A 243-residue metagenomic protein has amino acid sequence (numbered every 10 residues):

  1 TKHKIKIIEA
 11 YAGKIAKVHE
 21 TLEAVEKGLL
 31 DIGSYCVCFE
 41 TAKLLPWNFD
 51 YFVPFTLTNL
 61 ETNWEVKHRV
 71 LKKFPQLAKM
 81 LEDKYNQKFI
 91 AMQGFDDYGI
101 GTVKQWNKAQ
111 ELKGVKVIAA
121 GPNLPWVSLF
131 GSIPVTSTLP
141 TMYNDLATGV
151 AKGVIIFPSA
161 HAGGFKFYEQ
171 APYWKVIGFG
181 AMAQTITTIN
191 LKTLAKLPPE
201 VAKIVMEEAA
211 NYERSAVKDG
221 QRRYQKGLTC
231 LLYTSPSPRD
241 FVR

Functional and structural regions predicted by a protein language model:
T1-W64, Q76-S235, R239, R243: N-terminal secretory/targeting leader peptides
